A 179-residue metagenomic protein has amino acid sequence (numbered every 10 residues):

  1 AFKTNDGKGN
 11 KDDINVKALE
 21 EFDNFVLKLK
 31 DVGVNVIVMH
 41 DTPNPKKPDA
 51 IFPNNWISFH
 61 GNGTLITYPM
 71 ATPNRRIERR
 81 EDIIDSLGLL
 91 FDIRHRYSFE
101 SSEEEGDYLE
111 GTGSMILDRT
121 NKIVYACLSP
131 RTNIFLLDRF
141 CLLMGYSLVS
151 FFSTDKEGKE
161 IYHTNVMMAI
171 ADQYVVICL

Functional and structural regions predicted by a protein language model:
A1-L179: The feature marks the mature, well-folded catalytic cores of soluble enzymes
